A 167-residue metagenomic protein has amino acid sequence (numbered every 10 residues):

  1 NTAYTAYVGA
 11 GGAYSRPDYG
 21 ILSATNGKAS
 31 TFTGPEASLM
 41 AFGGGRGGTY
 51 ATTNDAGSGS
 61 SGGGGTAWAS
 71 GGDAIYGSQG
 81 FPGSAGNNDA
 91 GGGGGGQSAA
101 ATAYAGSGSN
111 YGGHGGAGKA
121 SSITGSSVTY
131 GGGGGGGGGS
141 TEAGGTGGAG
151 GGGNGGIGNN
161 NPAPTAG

Functional and structural regions predicted by a protein language model:
N1-G167: Low-complexity, glycine/proline-biased repetitive segments and flexible coils/loops
